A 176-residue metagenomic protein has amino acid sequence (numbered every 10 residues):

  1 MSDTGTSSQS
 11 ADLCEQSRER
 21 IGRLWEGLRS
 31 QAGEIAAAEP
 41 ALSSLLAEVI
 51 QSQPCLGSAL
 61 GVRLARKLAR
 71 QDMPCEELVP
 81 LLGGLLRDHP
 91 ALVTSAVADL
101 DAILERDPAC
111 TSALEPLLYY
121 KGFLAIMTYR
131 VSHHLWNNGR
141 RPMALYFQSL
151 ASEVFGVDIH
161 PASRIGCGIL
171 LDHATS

Functional and structural regions predicted by a protein language model:
M1-L150: Terminal amphipathic alpha-helical/low-complexity segments used for targeting or macromolecular assembly
S152-S176: Structural signal for interior beta-strand "rungs" in well-ordered beta-sheet cores of soluble enzyme domains
